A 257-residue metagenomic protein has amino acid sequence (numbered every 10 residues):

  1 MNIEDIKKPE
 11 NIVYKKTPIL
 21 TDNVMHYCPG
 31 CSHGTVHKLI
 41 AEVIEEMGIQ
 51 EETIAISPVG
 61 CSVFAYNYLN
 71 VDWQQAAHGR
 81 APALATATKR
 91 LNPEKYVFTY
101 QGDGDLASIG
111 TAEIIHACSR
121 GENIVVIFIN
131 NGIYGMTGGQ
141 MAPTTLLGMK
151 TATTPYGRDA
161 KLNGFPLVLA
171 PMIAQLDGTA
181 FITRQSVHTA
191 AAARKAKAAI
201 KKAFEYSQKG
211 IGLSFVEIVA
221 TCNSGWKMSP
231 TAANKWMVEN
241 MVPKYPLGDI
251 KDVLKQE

Functional and structural regions predicted by a protein language model:
M1-A85, K89-K95, K209: Thiamine diphosphate
M1-V13, T17, D22, Q208-E257: Flexible, low-complexity linker and terminal segments
K15, A142-K209: Conserved thiamine diphosphate
N23, I49-T53, L91-V97, S119-I124 (+3 more regions): Short coil/turn connectors at secondary-structure junctions
V59-C61, N131-I133, T189, I218-G225: Glycine-rich beta-alpha junction loops
V59-G135, A198-K202: Thiamine diphosphate
V71-Q74, A117, A142-L146, A232-K235: Short, hinge-like loop/turn segments at secondary-structure boundaries
T111-H116, M136-K150: Active-site-proximal loop->helix
